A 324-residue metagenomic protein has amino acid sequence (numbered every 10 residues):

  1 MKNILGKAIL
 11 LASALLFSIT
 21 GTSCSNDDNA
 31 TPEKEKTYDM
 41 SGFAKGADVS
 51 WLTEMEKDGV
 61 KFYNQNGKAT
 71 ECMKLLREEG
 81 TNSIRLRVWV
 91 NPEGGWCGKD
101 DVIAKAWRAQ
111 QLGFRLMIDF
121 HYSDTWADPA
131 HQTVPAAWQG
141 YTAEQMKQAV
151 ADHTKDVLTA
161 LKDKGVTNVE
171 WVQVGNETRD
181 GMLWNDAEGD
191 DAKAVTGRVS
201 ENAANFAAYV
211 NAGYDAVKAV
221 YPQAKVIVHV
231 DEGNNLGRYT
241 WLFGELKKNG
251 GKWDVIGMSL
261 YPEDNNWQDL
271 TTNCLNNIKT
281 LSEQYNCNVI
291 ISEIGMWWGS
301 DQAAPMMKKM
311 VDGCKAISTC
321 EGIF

Functional and structural regions predicted by a protein language model:
M1-L10: Bacterial N-terminal signal peptides that target proteins for export
L15-Y38: Bacterial Sec-dependent N-terminal signal peptides
E35-C72: Boundary/entry segment of secreted carbohydrate-active catalytic domains
K45-V49, I84-L86, L116-F120, E170-V174 (+4 more regions): Hydrophobic faces of well-ordered beta-strands that scaffold small-molecule active sites in alpha/beta enzyme cores
G59-R77, H153-A160, L236-K248, M307-G313: Short, acidic/polar
L75-N202, F206-G233, G299: Substrate-binding cleft and catalytic face of glycoside hydrolase catalytic domains, especially the flexible beta-alpha
E170, N176, V228-E232, Y239-T271 (+1 more regions): Aromatic- and acid-rich polysaccharide-binding/catalytic face of secreted or lumenal carbohydrate-active enzymes
I290-F324: Substrate-binding cleft of secreted/luminal carbohydrate-active enzymes
